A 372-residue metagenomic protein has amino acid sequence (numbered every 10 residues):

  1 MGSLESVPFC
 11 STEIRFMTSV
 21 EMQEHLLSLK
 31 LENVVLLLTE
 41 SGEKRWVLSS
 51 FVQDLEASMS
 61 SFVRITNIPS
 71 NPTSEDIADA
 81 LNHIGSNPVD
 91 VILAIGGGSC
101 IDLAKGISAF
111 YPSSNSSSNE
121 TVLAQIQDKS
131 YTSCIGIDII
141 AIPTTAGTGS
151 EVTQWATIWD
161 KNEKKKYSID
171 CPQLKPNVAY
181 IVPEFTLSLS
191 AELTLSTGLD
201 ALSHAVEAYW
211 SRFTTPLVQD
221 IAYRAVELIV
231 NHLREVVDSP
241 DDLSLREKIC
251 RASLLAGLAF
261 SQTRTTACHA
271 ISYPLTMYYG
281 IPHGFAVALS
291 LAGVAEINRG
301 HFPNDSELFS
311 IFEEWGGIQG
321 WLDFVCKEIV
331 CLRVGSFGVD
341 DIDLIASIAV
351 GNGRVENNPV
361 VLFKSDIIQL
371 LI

Functional and structural regions predicted by a protein language model:
M1-V91: ATP/NTP phosphate-donor binding region
T12, S113-T214, H301: A glycine/threonine-rich phosphate-anchoring loop and its flanking beta-alpha core in nucleotide/phosphate-binding
K44-L48, S74, S99-A104, G149-V152 (+1 more regions): Short glycine/serine/threonine-rich phosphate/pyrophosphate-binding segments that cradle anionic phosphate groups
L81, C100-S114, V152-T153: Short Gly/Thr/Asp-enriched flexible loops that form oxyanion-binding sites at enzyme active sites
V89-K105, T144-S150, Y278-I281: Glycine/serine-rich anion-binding loops at beta->alpha junctions that coordinate negatively charged ligand groups
Q173, F312-I372: C-terminal charged capping/lid subdomain of soluble metabolic enzymes
A208-W321: Active-site segments that bind and position negatively charged phosphate/pyrophosphate groups
